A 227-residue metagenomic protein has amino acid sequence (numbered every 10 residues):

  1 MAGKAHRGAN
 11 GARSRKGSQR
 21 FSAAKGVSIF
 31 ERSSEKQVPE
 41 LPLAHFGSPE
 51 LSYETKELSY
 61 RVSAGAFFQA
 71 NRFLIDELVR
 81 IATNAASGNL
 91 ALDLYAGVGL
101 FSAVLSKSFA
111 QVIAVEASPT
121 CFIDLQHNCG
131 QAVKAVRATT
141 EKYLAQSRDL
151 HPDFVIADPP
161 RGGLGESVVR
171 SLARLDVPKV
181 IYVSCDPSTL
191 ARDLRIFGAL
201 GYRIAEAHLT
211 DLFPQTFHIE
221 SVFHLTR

Functional and structural regions predicted by a protein language model:
M1-K4: Short beta-strand-to-loop capping motifs
H6-R227: Rossmann-like S-adenosyl-L-methionine
